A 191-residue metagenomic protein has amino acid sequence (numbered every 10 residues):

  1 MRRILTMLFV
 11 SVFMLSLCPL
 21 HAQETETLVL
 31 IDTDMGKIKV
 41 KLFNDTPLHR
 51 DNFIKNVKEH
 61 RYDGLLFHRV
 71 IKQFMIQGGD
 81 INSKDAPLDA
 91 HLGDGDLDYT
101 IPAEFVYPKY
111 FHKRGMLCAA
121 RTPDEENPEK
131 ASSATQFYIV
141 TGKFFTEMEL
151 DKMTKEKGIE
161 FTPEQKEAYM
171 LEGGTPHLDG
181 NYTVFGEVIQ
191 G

Functional and structural regions predicted by a protein language model:
M1-I4: Positively charged n-region of N-terminal signal peptides that target proteins for export
M7-S16: Bacterial N-terminal signal peptides
L20-Q190: Cyclophilin-like peptidyl-prolyl cis-trans isomerases
